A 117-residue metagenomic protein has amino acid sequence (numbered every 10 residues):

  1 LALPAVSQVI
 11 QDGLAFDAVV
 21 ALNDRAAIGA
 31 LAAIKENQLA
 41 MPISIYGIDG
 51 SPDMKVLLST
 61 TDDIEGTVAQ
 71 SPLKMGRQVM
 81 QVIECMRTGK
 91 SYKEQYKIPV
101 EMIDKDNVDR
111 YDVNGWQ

Functional and structural regions predicted by a protein language model:
L1-K55: Hydrophobic alpha-helical
D12, T61, M86-K90: Generic structural signal for alpha-helix termini and adjacent loop/cap motifs
A32-E36, T60, Q81, C85: Short, well-ordered alpha-helices that flank and scaffold nucleotide-derived cofactor binding pockets
N37-Q38, D62, G115: Short glycine-centered helix-capping/turn motifs at secondary-structure transition points
S44-Y46, E65-V68, I103: Structural detector of well-ordered beta-strand residues that form the stable sheet scaffold of enzyme domains
G50, S71-Q117: Hinge/cleft segment of the Venus flytrap/periplasmic-binding protein
M54-L57, R87: Extracellular/periplasmic bilobal clamshell ligand-binding domains
T60-L73: Short beta-strand elements at the ligand-binding edges of bilobed clamshell
